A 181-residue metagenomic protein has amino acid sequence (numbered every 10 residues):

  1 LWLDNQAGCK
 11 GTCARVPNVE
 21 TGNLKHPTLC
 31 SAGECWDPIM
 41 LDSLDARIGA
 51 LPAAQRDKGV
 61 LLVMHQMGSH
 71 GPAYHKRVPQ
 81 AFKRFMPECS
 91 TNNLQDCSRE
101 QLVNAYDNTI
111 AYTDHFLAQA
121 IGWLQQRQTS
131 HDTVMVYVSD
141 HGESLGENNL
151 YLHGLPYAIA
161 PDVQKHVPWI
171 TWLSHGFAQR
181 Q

Functional and structural regions predicted by a protein language model:
L1-Q181: Catalytic domains that recognize anionic headgroups
